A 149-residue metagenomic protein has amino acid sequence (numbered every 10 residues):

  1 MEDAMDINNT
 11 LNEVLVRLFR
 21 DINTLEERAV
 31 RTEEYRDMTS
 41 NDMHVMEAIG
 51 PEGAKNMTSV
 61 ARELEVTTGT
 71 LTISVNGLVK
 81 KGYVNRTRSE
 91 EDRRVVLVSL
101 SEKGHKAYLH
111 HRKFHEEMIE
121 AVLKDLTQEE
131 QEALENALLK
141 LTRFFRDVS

Functional and structural regions predicted by a protein language model:
M1-D37: N-terminal leader segment of winged-helix/HTH proteins
I7-L11, L18, K113-S149: Terminal interaction helix/tail motif
D21, L25-R28, K81, H110 (+2 more regions): Amphipathic, soluble alpha-helical interaction motifs
L25-T67: N-terminal helix-turn-helix DNA-binding core of bacterial DNA-binding proteins
E47-P51, R112, L139: Short, locally clustered residues in the helix-turn-helix/winged-helix DNA-binding domain
T67-T68, V79: Glycine-rich active-site/cofactor-binding loop and its immediate structural neighborhood
N76-A133: Charged, amphipathic alpha-helical coiled-coil/dimerization segments
